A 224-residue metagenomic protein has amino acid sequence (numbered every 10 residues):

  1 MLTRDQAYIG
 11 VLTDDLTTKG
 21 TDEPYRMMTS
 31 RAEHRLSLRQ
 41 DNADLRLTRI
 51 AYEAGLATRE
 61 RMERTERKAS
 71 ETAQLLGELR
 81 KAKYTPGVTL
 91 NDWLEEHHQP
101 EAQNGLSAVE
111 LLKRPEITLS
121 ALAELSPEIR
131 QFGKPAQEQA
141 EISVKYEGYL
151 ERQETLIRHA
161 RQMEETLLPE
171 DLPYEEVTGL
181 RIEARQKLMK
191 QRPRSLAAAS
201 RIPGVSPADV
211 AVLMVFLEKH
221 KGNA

Functional and structural regions predicted by a protein language model:
M1-P24: Active-site-proximal substrate-binding core of FAD-dependent oxidoreductases
D5, R31, S37-R39, A43-D44 (+3 more regions): Extended, charge-enriched "interface" segments that sit outside catalytic cores
D15, E23-R26, Y52-A54, T58: Phosphate/diphosphate-binding loops
D15-G20, A32-E33, R39: Compact Cys/His-rich, Zn2+-coordinating modules
T17-R26, D171-G179: FAD-binding beta-loop-beta segment adjacent to the flavin cofactor pocket
